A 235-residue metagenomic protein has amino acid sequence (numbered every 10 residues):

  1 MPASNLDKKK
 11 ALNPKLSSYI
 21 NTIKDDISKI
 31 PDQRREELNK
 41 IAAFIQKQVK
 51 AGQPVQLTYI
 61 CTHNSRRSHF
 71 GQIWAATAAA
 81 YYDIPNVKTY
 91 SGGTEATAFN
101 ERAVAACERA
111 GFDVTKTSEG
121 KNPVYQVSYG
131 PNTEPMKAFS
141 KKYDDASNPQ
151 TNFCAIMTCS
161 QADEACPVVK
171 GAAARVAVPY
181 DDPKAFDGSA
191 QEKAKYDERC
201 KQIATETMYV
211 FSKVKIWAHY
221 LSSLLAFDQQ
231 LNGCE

Functional and structural regions predicted by a protein language model:
M1-A3: N-terminal export/membrane-targeting signals
N5-E235: Short polar/charged helix/loop
